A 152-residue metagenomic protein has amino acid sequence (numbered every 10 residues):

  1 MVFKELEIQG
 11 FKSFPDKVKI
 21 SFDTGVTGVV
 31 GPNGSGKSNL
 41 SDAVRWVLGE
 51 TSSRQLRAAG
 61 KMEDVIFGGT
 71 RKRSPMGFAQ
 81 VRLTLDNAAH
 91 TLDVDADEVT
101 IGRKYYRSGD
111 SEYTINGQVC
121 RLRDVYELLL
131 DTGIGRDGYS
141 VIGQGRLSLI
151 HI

Functional and structural regions predicted by a protein language model:
V2-I150: Gly/Lys-enriched N-terminal cap/neck module of very large, oligomeric protein machines
